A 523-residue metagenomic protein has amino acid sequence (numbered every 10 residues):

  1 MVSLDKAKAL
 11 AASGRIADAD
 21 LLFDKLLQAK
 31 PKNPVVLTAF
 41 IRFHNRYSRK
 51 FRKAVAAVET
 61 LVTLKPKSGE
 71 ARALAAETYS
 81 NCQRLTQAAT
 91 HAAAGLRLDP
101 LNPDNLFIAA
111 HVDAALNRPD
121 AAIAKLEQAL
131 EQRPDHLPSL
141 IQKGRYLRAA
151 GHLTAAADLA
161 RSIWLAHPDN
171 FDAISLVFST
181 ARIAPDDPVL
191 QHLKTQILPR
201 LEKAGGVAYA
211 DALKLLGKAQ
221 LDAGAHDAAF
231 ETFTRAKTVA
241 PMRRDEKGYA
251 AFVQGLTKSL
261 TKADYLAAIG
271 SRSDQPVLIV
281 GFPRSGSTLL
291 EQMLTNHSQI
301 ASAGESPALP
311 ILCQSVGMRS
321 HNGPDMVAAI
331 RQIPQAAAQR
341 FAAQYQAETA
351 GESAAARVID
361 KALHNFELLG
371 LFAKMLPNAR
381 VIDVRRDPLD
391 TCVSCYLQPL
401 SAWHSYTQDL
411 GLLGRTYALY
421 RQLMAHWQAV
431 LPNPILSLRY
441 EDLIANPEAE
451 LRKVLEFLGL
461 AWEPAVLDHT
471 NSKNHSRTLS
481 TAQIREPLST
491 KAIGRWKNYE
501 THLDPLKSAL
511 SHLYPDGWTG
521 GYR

Functional and structural regions predicted by a protein language model:
A12-S13, R46-Y47, N81-C82, A115-L116 (+3 more regions): Register position in tetratricopeptide repeats
L26, T60-L61, A94-G95, Q128-A129 (+2 more regions): Canonical positions in the second alpha-helix
P34-V35, F51, G69-E70, P103-D104 (+3 more regions): Helix-start (N-cap) detector for alpha-helical repeat units in TPR-like alpha-solenoids, especially tetratricopeptide
A39-F40, L74, I108, Q142 (+2 more regions): Canonical tetratricopeptide repeat
A157, V177-A181, L190-G205, A212-S271 (+5 more regions): PAPS-dependent sulfotransferases, especially Golgi type II membrane carbohydrate sulfotransferases
G270-K374: Phosphate-binding active sites in nucleotide-utilizing proteins
